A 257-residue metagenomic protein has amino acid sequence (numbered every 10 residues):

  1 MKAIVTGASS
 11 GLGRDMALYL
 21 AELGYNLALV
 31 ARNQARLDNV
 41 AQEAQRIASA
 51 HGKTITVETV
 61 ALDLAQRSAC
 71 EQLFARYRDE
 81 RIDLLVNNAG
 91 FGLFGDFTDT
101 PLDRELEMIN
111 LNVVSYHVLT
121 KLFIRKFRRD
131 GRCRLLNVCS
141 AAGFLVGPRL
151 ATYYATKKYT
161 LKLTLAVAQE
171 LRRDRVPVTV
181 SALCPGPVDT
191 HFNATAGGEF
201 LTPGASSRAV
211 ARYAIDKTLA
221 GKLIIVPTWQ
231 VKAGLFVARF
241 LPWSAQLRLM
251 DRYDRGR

Functional and structural regions predicted by a protein language model:
S9-S10: Conserved glycine-rich cofactor-binding loop
L23-V40: Conserved glycine-rich Rossmann-like NAD(P)H-binding loop of the short-chain dehydrogenase/reductase
N88-L93: Conserved NAD(P)H cofactor-binding loop of Rossmann-fold oxidoreductase domains
D96-F97, R104-I109: Substrate-binding pocket helix/loop in short-chain dehydrogenase/reductase
T120, T156: Active-site helix of classical SDR
S140: Residue(s) in the substrate-gating loop at a strand-loop-helix junction that position the organic substrate next
A182, E199-G234: C-terminal helical subdomain
